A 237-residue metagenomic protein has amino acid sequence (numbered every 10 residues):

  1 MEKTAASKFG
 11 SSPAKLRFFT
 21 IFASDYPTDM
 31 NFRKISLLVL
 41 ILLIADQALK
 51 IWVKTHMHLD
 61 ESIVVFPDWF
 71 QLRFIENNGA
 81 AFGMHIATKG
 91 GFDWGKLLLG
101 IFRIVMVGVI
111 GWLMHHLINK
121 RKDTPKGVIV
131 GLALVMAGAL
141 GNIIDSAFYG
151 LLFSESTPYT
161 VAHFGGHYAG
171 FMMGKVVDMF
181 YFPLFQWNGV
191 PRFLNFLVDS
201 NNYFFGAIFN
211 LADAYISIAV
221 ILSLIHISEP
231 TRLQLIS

Functional and structural regions predicted by a protein language model:
M1-E2, S228: Accessible peptide chain termini
E2-S12: Extreme N-terminal basic, low-complexity initiation segments that serve as generic localization/processing leaders
F9, F18-S228, R232: Alpha-helical transmembrane bundles and membrane-interface segments of multipass inner-membrane proteins
